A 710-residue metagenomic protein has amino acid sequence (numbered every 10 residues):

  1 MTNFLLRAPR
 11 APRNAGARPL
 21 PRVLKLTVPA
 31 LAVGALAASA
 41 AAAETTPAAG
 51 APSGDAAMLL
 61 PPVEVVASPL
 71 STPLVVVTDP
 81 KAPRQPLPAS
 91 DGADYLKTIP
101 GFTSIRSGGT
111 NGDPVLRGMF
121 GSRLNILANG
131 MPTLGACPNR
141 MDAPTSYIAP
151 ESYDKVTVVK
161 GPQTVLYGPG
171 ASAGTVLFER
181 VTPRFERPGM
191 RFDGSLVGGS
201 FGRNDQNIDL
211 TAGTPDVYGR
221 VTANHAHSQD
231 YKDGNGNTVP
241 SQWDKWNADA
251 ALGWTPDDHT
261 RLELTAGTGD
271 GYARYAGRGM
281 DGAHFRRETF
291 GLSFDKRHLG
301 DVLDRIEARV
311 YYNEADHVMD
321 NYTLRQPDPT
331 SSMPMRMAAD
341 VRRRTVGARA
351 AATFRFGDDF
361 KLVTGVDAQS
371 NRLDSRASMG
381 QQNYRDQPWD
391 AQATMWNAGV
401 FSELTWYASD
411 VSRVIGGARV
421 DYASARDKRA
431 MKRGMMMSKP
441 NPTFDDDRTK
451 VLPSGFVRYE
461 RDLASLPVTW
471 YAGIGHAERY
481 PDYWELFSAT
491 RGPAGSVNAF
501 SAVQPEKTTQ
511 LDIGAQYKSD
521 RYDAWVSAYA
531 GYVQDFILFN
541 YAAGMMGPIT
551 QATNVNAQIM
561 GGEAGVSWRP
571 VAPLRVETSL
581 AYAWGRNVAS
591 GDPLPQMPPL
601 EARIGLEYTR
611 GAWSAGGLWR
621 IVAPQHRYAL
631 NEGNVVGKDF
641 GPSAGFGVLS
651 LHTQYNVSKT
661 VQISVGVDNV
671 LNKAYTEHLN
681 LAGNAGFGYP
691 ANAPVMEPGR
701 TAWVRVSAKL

Functional and structural regions predicted by a protein language model:
T2-F4, E478-R479, A530-Q534, I621-L630 (+1 more regions): C-terminal beta-signal and adjacent terminal beta-strands/loops of Gram-negative outer-membrane beta-barrel proteins
A56-Y95, D113, G121, D249: N-terminal periplasmic "start-of-domain" segments of outer-membrane beta-barrel proteins
P83-P86, S90-L96, G112-V115, L124-L127 (+4 more regions): N-terminal periplasmic accessory domains that precede and gate Gram-negative outer-membrane beta-barrel machines
P132-K160: Short acidic/polar hinge/loop motifs at secondary-structure boundaries that mediate gating or recognition
T164, L177-E179, F185-R187, D193 (+2 more regions): Periplasmic-side early beta-strands and strand-to-turn transitions of outer-membrane beta-barrels
S228, G234-N235, W243, H259-I306 (+2 more regions): Flexible loop and strand-edge segments within Gram-negative outer membrane beta-barrel domains
G279-V302, V341-T345, A393-M395, N441-S465 (+7 more regions): Outer-membrane beta-barrel signature, preferentially recognizing the C-terminal barrel domain of Gram-negative
Y407-V414, D421-A423, D523, A528-V533 (+4 more regions): Gram-negative outer-membrane beta-barrel transporters
